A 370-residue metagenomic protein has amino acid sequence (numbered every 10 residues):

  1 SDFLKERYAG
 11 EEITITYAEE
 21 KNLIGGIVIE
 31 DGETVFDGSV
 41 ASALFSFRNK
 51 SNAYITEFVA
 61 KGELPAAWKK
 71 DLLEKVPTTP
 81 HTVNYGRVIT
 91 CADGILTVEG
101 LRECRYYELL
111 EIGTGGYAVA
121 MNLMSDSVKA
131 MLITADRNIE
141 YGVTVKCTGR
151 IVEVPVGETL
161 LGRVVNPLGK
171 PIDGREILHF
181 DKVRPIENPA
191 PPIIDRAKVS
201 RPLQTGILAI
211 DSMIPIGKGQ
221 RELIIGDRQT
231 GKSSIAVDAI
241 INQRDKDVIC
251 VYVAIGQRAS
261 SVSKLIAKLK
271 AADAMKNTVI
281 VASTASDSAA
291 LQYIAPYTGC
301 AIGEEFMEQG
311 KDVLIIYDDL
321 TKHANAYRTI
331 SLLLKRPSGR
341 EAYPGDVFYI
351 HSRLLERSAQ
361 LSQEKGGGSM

Functional and structural regions predicted by a protein language model:
S1, T16-D31, T82-V83, I89 (+5 more regions): Glycine/charge-rich, flexible interdomain linkers and switch-proximal surface loops that mediate coupling
S1-L64: Elongated, mostly alpha-helical coiled-coil "stalk/stator" tethers of large membrane protein machines
K21-L23, T34-V35, E103, A135-N138 (+10 more regions): Conserved nucleotide-binding/hydrolysis micro-motifs of P-loop NTPases
N22-I24, T82, I210, G217-G219 (+4 more regions): Short loop/turn elements that form and flank the Walker-type P-loop nucleotide-binding site in RecA-like NTPase cores
I29, V88, G142, V164 (+5 more regions): Residue-level signature of catalytic and energy-coupling elements of molecular machines, predominantly ATP/GTP-dependent
G62-L72, P77-H81, R87-L203: Acidic-enriched and Gly/Ser
V143-V145, I172-R221, I225, S233-A239 (+1 more regions): P-loop NTPase nucleotide-binding/switch module
T230-I249, A254-I255, A259-S261, A271-D273 (+1 more regions): Conserved P-loop NTPase nucleotide-binding/switch module
